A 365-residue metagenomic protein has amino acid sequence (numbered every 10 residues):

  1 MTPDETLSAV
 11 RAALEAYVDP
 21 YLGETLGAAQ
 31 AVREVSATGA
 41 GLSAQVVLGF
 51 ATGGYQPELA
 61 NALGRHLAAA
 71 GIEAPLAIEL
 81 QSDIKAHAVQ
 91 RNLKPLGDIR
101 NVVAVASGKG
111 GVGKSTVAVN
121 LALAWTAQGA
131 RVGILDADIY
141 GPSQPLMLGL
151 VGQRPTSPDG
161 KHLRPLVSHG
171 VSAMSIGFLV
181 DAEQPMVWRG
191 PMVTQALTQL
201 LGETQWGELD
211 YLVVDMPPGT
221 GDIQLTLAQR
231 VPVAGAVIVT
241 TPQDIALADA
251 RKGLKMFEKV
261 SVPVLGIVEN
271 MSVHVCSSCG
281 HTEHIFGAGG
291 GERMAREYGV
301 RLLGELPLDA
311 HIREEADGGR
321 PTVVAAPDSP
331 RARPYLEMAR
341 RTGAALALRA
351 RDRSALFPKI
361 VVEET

Functional and structural regions predicted by a protein language model:
M1-R33, A69-A70: N-proximal, solvent-exposed amphipathic alpha-helical segments enriched in charged/polar residues
A28-A31, S36-A40, Q45-A106, A339 (+4 more regions): Extreme N-terminal, non-catalytic leader segments that precede Walker-type/kinase nucleotide-binding cores
P57, N61-L63, W206, D210-Y211 (+1 more regions): Conserved catalytic-core segment of NTP-binding enzymes
V102-I139, D159, L254: Walker A/P-loop phosphate-binding motif and the immediately C-terminal alpha-helix
G111-N120, P142-S143, M216-Q224, A246-D249: Short glycine/serine/threonine-rich phosphate/pyrophosphate-binding segments that cradle anionic phosphate groups
W125, A130-W188, T194-Q195, L201: Phosphate-binding loop that captures ATP/GTP phosphates
M174, M216, Q229, E337: Glycine-rich phosphate-binding loops of nucleotide-dependent enzymes
G318-S329: C-terminal boundary of histidine-terminating zinc-finger modules
